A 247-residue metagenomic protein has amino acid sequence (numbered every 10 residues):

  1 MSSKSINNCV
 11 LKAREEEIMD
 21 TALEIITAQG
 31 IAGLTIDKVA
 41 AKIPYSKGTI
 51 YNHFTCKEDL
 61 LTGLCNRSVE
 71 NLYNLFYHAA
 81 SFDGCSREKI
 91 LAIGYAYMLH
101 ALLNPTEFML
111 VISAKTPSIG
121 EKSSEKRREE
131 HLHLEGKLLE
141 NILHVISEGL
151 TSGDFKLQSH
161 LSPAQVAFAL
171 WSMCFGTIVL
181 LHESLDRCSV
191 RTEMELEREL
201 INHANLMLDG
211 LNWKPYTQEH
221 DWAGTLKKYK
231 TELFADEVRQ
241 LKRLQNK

Functional and structural regions predicted by a protein language model:
M1-Q29, G33-K42, D59-T62, G84: Basic, helix-initiating cap at the start of DNA-binding domains
S2, E140, H144-S152, G176-K247: C-terminal peripheral helix-coil segments that are non-catalytic and often amphipathic
L11, L61, C65, V69 (+5 more regions): Amphipathic, non-transmembrane alpha-helical scaffold segments
I18-I26, S68, F76, Y97: Short hydrophobic clusters on alpha-helical segments that form packing/core surfaces in small helical domains
I43-F54: Short hydrophobic/aromatic patch on the recognition helix
G63, Y77-E107, E129, P163 (+1 more regions): Hydrophobic alpha-helical connector segments
N66-I90, S123-K126, V145-T151: Amphipathic alpha-helical linker/stalk segments
L103-H144, D154-A167, R191-E193: Short secondary-structure transition hinges
